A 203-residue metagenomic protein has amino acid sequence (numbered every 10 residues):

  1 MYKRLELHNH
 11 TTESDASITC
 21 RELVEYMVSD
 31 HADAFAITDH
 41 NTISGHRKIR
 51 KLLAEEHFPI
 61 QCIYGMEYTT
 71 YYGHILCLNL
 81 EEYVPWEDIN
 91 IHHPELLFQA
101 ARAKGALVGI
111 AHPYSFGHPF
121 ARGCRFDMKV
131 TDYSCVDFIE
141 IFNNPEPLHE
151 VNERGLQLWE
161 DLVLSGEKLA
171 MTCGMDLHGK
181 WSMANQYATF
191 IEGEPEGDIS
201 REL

Functional and structural regions predicted by a protein language model:
M1-D30, S44-H57, Y68-P85, Q99 (+1 more regions): Charged catalytic cores and adjacent phosphate/nucleic-acid-binding surfaces used for phosphate/nucleic-acid chemistry
D33: Short acidic/polar active-site loop segments enriched in Thr and Asp
A36-I37, G109-I110, E140: Conserved beta-strand positions in the central sheet of alpha/beta enzyme cores
C62, V108, L169-M171: Hydrophobic beta-strand scaffold residues
I89-H92: Caspase-like (clan CD) cysteine peptidase catalytic core
Q99-I110: Short glycine/Trp-rich loop-beta-loop segment that forms part of the substrate-binding cleft
P113-S115: Conserved catalytic scaffold of divalent metal-dependent phosphoesterases
